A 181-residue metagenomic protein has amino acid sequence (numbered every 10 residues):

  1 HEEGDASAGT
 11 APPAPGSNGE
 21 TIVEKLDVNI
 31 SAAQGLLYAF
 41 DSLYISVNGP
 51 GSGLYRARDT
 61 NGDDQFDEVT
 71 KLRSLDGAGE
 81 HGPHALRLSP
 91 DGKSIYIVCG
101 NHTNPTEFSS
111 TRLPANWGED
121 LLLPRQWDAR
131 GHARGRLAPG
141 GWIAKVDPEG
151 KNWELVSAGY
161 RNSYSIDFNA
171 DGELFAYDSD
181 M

Functional and structural regions predicted by a protein language model:
H1-M181: Beta-propeller domains with acidic blade repeats across secreted/periplasmic ectodomains and cytosolic WD/CNH propellers
